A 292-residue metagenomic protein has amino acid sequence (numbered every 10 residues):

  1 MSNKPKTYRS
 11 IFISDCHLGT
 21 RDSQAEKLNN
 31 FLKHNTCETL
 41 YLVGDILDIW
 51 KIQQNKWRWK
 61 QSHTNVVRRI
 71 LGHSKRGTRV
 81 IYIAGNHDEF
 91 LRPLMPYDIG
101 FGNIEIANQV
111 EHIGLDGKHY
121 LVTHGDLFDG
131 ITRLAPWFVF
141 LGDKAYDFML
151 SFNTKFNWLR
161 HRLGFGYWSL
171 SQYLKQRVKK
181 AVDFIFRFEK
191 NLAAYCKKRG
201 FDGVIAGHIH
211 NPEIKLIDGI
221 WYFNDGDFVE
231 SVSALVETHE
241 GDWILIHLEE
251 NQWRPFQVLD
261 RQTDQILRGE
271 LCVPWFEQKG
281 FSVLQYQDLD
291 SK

Functional and structural regions predicted by a protein language model:
S2-I11, H112-L121, L216-Y222: Beta-strand-turn-beta hairpins that frame and shape the catalytic cleft of phosphate-ester-processing enzymes
K4-R9, T20-G114: Core catalytic region of metal-dependent phosphoesterases/phosphodiesterases, especially metallo-beta-lactamase-like
Y8-H17, I52-N55, Y173-K180: Short, basic, glycine/proline-bearing loop/turn elements
S14, V43-D45, G85, T123 (+1 more regions): Active-site flanking residues adjacent to catalytic metal/cofactor-binding acidic residues
D98-N103, A107-N108, L121, D126 (+3 more regions): Conserved beta-sheet core of the metallophosphoesterase superfamily
I106, L170-F201, N211-P212, W243-I244 (+1 more regions): Non-catalytic terminal accessory segments
I113-D116, L216-K292: Binuclear metal-dependent phosphoesterase catalytic core
T123-F188: Active-site-proximal loop/helix segment associated with metal-binding centers of metalloenzymes
